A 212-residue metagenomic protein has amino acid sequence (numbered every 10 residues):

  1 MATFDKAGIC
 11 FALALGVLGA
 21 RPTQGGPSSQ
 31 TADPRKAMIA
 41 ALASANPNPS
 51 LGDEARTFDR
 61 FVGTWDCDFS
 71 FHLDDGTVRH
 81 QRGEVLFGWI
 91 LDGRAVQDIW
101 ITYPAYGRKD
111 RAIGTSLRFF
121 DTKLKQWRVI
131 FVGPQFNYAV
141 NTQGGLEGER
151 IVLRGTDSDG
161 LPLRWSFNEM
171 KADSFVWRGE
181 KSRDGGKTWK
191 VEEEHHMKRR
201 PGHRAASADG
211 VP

Functional and structural regions predicted by a protein language model:
A2-F11, V17-V78, G202-P212: Amphipathic/hydrophobic helical signal segments and adjacent flexible N-terminal regions that mediate secretion
A14-V17, R111, K171: Helix-centric, low-specificity signal for extended rod-like, repetitive segments
A40-A43, N48-A55, C67-S166: Central antiparallel beta-sheet cores of small beta-barrel/beta-sandwich binding domains
L91, K171-D173: Residue-level recognition of beta-strand termini and adjacent short loop/turns
K171, G185-G210: Extended, aromatic/histidine-rich regions of cofactor-dependent oxidoreductases associated with respiratory
V176: Extracellular glycan/ECM-engagement signal in secreted proteins
E180-S182: Conserved Ser/Thr-centered positions that define the repeating blades of beta-propeller domains
